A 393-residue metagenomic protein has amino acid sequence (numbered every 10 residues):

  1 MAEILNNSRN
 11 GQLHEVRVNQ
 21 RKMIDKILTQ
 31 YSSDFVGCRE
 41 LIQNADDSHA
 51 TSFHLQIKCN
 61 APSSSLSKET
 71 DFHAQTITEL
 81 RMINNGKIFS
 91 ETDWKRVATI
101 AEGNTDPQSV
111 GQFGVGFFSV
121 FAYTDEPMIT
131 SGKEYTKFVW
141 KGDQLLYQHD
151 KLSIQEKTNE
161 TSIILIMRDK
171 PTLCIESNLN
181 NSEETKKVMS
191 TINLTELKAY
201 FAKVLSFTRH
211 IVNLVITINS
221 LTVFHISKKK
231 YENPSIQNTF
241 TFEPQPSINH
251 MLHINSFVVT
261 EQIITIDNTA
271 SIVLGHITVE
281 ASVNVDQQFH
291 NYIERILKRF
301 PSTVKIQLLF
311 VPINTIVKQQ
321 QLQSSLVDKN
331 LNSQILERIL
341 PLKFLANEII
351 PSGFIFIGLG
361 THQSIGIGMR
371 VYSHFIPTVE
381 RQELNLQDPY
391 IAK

Functional and structural regions predicted by a protein language model:
M1-Q20, S48-F113, F118, A122-K393: Interdomain "switch/hinge" adjacent to the Bergerat
M23: Short conserved motifs of the RecA-like P-loop NTPase core
K26-E40: Conserved alpha-helix in the HATPase_c
L41, A45-H49: Short helix-loop "hinge" at the ATP-lid/N-box region of the Bergerat-fold HATPase_c
